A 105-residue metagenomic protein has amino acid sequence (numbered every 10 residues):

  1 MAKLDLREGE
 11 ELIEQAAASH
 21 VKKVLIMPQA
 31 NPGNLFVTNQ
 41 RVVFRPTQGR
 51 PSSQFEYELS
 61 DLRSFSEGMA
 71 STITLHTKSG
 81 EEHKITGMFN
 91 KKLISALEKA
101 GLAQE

Functional and structural regions predicted by a protein language model:
M1-L35, K78, K99-A100, E105: Anionic N-terminal interaction surfaces
K23-E82, T86: Phosphoinositide-binding peripheral membrane targeting modules
E82-K99: Eukaryotic regulatory low-complexity N-terminal regions enriched in Ser/Thr, Pro, acidic
